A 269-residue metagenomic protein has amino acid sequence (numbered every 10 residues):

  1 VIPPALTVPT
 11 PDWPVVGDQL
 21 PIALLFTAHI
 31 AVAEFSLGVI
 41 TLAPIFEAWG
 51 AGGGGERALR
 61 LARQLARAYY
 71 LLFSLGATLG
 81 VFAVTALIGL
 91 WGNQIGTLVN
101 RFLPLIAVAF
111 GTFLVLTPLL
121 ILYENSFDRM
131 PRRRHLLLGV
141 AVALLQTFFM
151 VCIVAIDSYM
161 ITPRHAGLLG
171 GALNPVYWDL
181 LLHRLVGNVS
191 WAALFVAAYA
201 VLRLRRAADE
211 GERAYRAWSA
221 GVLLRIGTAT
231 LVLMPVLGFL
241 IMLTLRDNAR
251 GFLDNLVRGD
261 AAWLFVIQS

Functional and structural regions predicted by a protein language model:
V1-S269: Polytopic transmembrane helical bundles with strong interfacial aromatic enrichment
